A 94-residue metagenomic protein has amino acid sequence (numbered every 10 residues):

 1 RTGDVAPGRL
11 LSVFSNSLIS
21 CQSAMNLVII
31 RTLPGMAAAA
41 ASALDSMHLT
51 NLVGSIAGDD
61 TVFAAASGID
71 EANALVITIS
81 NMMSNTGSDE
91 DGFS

Functional and structural regions predicted by a protein language model:
G3-M82: Non-DNA-binding regulatory cores of transcription-related proteins, predominantly C-terminal effector-binding
T86-S94: Long, charge-dense
